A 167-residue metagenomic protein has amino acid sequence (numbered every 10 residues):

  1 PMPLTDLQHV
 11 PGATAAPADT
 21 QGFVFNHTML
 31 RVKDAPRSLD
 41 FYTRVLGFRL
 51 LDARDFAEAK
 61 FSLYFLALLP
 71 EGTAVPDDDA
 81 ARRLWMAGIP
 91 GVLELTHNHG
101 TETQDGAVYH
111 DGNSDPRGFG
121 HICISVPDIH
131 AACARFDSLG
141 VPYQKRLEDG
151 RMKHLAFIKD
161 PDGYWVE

Functional and structural regions predicted by a protein language model:
P3-F25, R49-I124, C133-K159: Vicinal oxygen chelate
M29-A35, A57, V126-P127: Conserved beta-strand-loop-alpha-helix junction that forms the acyl-donor binding cleft
S38-T43, F136, G163: Conserved active-site tyrosine of GNAT-family acetyltransferases
D160, Y164-E167: Short, conserved beta-strand/loop elements in beta-sheet-dominated catalytic cores that frequently flank divalent-metal
